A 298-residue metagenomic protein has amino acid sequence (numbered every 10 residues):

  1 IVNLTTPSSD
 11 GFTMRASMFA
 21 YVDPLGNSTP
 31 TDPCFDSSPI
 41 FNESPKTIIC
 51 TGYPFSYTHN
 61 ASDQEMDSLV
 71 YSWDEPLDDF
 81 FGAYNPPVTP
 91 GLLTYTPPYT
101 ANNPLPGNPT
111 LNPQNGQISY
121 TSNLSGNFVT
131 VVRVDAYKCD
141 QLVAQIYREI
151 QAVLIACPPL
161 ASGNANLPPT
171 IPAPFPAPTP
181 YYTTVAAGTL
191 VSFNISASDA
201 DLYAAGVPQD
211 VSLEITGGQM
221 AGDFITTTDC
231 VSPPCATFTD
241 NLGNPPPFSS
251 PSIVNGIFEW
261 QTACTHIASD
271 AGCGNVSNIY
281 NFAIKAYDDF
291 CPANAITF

Functional and structural regions predicted by a protein language model:
I1-F298: Long, compositionally biased, intrinsically disordered segments
